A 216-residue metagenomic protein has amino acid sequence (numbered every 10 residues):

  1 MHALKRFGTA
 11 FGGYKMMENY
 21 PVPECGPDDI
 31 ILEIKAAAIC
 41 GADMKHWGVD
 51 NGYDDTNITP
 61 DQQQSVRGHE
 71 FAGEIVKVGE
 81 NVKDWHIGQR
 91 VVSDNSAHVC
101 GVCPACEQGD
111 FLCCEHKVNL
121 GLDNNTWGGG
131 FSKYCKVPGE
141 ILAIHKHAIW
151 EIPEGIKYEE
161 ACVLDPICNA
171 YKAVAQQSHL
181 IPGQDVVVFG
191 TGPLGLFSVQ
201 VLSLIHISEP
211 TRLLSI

Functional and structural regions predicted by a protein language model:
R6-Y14: Extracellular beta-rich ligand/substrate-recognition surface
P21-A37, G52-E107, E151-P153: Glycine-rich beta-strand-centered segment in the early N-terminal region that forms part of a ligand/cofactor-binding
A42-W47: Cytochrome P450 core scaffold surrounding the K-helix E-X-X-R motif and the conserved "meander" helix-loop region
V102-F189: NAD(P)H dinucleotide-binding glycine-rich loop of Rossmann-like/cofactor-binding domains, especially the beta1-alpha1
G195-L196: N-terminal Rossmann-fold NAD(P) dinucleotide-binding loop
L202: Aromatic pocket-lining residues of Rossmann-like dinucleotide-binding sites
I205-I216: Single conserved hydrophobic/aromatic residue that forms the stacking wall/gate of nucleotide- or nucleobase-binding
